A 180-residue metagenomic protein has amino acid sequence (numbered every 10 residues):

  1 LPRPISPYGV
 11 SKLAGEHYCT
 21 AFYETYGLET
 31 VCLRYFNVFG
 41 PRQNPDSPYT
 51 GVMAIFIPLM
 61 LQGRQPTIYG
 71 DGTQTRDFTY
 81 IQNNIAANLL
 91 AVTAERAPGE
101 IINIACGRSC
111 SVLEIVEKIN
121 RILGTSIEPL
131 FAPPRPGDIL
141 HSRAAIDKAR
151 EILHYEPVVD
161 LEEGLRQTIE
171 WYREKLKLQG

Functional and structural regions predicted by a protein language model:
L1-C32, N44, P48-Y49, P157: Catalytic helix-loop patch of NAD(P)-dependent Rossmann-fold dehydrogenases
S6, S47-G51, R76-Q82, G107-C110 (+3 more regions): Residue-level signal for the nucleotide or nucleotide-sugar donor/cofactor binding architecture
L13, V38-A54, R64, Y69 (+5 more regions): Glycine/proline-rich active-site loop of Rossmann-fold NAD(P)-dependent oxidoreductases
Y23, L61, V92-T93, L123 (+1 more regions): Protein kinase-like catalytic domain
D71, G99-I102, C110-E117, G124-H141 (+1 more regions): C-terminal "lid/loop" region of Rossmann-like NAD(P)-dependent oxidoreductases
N84, N88, I104, I115 (+2 more regions): Non-catalytic, hydrophobic alpha-helical segments
L161-G180: Amphipathic terminal alpha-helices
